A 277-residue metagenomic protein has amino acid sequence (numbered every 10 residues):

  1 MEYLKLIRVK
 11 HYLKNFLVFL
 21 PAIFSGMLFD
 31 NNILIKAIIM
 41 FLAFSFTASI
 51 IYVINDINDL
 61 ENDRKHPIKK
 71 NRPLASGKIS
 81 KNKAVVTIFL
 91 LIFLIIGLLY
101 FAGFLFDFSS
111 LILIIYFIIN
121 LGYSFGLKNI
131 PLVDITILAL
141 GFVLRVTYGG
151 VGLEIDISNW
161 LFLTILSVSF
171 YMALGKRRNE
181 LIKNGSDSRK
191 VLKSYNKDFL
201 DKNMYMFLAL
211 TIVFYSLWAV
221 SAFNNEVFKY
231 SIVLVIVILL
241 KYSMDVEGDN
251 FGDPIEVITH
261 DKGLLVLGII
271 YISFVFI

Functional and structural regions predicted by a protein language model:
M1-K69, G77-L90: Topogenic membrane-insertion module of multi-pass membrane proteins
L4, L34-I38, L42, V85-F89 (+5 more regions): Hydrophobic alpha-helical transmembrane segments
F16-L20, I38-S49, V86-G97, F101 (+9 more regions): Generic alpha-helical transmembrane segments of integral inner-membrane proteins, especially permease/transport modules
N58-I68, V86-L91, S110-S124, Y171 (+2 more regions): Hydrophobic, membrane-facing alpha-helical anchors
L60, K65-L111, N159-F170, Y205-F214 (+1 more regions): Multi-pass membrane catalytic core of lipid/isoprenoid biosynthesis enzymes
A84-S124, K128, V213-M244: Transmembrane helix-loop-helix
I112, L127-I157: Contiguous mid-protein beta-loop-alpha structural module that forms a pocket-lining wall or clamp of enzyme active
V143, Y148-I277: C-terminal membrane-associated helical module and adjoining short loops/tails
